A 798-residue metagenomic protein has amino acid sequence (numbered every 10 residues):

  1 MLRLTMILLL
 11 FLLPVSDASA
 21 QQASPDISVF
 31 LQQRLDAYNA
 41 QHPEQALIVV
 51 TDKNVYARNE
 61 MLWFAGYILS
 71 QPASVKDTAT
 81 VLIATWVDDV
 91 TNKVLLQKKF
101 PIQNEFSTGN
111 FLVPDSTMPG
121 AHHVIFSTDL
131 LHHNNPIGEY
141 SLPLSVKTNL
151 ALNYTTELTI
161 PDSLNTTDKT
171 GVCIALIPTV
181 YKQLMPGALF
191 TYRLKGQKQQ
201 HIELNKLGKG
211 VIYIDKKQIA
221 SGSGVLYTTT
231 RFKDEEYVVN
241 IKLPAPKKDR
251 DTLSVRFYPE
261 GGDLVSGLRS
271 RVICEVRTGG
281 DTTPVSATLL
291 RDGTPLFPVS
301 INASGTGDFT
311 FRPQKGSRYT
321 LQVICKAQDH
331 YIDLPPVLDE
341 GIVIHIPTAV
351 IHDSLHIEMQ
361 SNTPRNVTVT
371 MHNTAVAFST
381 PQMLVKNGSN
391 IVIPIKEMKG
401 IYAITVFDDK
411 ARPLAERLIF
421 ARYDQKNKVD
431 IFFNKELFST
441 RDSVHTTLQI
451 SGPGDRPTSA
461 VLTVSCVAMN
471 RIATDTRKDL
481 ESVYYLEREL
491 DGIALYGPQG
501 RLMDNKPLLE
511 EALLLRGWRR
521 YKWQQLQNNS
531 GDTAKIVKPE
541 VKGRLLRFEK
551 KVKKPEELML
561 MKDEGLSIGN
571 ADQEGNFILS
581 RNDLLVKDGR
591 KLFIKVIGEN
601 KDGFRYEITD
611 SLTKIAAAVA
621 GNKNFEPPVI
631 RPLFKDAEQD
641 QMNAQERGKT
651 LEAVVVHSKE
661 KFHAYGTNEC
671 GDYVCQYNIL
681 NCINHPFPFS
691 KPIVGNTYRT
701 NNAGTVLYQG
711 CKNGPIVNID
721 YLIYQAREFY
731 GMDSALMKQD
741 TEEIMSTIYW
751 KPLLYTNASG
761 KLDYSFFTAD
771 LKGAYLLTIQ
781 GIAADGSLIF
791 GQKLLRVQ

Functional and structural regions predicted by a protein language model:
M1-F30, I212, L448, Q798: Bacterial Sec-dependent N-terminal signal peptides
A23-A46, V50, V55-A57, F64-P101 (+4 more regions): Contiguous segments within soluble domain cores/interaction surfaces
L31, Y38-H42, K53-A57, D77 (+17 more regions): Surface-exposed, low-complexity/disordered segments and acidic/polar micro-motifs at processing/linker regions
H42-L47, W86-L96, Y192-Q199, R291-T294 (+4 more regions): Short beta-strand and strand-turn-strand segments in soluble, beta-rich domains
I83-V87, L189-R193, S286-L290, T368-H372 (+5 more regions): Beta-strand signatures of extracellular beta-sandwich domains
K98-Q103, H201-K206, F297-A303, T380-K386 (+2 more regions): Short beta-strand segments within Ig-like beta-sandwich modules, predominantly Fibronectin type-III
G109-V113, A121: Ligand-binding face of N-terminal immunoglobulin V-set domains in extracellular IgSF glycoproteins
